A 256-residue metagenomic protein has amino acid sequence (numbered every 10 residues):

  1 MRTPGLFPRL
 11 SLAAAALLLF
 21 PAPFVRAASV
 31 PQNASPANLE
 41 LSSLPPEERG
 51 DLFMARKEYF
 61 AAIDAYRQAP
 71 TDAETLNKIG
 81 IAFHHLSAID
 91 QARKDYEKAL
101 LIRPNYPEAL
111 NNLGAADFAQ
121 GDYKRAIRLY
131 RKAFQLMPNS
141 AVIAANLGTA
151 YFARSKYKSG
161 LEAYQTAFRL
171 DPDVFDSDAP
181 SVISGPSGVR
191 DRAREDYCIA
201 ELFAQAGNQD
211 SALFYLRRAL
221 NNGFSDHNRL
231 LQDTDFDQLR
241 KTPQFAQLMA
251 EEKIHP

Functional and structural regions predicted by a protein language model:
A28-E40, S177, P186-A193, Y197-L202 (+2 more regions): Terminal, low-structured helical/coil segments at or just beyond the last alpha-helical repeat
L41-A88: Alpha-helical segment of the N-proximal tetratricopeptide repeat
M54, N77, I81-H84, L101 (+4 more regions): Position-specific recognition of the canonical hydrophobic site in helix A of tetratricopeptide repeat
A55-D64, H85-K98, Q120-K132, R154-T166 (+1 more regions): Structural signature of tandem alpha-helical TPR/SEL1-like repeats, specifically the intra-repeat loop/turn
